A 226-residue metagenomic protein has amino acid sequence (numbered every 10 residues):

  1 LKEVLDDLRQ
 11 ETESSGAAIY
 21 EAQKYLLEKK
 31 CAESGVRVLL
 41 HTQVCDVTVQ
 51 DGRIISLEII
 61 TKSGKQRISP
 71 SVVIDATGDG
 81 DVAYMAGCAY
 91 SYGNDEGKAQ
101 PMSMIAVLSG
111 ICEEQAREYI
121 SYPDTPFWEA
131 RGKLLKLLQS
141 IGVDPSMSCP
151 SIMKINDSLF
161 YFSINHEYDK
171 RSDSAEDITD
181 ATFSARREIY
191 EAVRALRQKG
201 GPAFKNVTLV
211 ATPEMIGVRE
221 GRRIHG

Functional and structural regions predicted by a protein language model:
L1-Q50, Q100-P101, R117: Conserved N-terminal/central alpha/beta ligand/cofactor-binding core
S15-A17, Y25, M85, N94-G226: Mobile, glycine/GP-rich and aromatic-enriched active-site lid/loop segments adjacent to catalytic centers
D51-L57: Short, hydrophobic/aromatic-rich segments at coil-to-beta transitions
I55, Q66, G80: Glycine-centered loop/turn positions within well-structured domains that cap or flank conserved ligand/cofactor-binding
T61-V72, A76-T77: Core beta-strand elements of the Rossmann-like FAD/NAD(P) dinucleotide-binding domain in flavoenzyme oxidoreductases
D75-Y90: Flavin (primarily FAD) binding-site architecture
